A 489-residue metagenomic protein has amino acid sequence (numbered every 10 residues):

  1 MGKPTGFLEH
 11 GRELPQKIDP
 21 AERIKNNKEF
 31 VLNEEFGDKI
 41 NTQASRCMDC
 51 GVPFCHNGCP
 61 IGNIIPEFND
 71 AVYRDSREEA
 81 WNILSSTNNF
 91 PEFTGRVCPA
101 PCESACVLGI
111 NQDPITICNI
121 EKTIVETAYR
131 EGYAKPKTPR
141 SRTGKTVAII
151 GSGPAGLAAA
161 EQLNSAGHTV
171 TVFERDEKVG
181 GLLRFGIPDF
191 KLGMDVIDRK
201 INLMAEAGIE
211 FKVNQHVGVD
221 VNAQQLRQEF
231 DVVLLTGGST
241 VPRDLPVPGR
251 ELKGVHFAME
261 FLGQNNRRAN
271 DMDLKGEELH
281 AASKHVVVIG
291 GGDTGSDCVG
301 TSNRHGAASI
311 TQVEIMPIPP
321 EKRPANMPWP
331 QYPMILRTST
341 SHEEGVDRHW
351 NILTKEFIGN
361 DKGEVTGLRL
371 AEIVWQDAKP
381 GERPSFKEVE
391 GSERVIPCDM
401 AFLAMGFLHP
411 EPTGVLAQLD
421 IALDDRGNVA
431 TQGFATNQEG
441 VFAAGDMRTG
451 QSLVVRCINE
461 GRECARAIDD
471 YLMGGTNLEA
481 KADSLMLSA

Functional and structural regions predicted by a protein language model:
R23-Q43, I64-R96, A100, N111-S141 (+1 more regions): Ferredoxin-type iron-sulfur electron-transfer modules in oxidoreductases and energy-metabolism complexes
W81-N88, P101, I120, L182-D231 (+1 more regions): N-terminal Rossmann-like dinucleotide/flavin-binding domain of flavoprotein oxidoreductases that bind FAD/FMN
T123-S141, R199-V219, P242-H305, L423-N437: Glycine-rich dinucleotide-binding loop and its adjacent helix/turn
S141, T146-I150, D198-V247, K355-R369 (+3 more regions): Feature captures the FAD/FMN-dependent oxidoreductase FAD-binding
T146-T171, T294-R304: N-terminal Rossmann-like FAD-binding beta1-loop-alpha1 element of flavoenzymes
H168-R184, I310-P320: Glycine-rich FAD pyrophosphate-binding loop
E251-S283, D377-Q451: FAD-site-proximal beta/loop scaffold in flavoenzymes
G295-V299, H305, M447-G475: A conserved FAD-binding loop/helix module that cradles the flavin
